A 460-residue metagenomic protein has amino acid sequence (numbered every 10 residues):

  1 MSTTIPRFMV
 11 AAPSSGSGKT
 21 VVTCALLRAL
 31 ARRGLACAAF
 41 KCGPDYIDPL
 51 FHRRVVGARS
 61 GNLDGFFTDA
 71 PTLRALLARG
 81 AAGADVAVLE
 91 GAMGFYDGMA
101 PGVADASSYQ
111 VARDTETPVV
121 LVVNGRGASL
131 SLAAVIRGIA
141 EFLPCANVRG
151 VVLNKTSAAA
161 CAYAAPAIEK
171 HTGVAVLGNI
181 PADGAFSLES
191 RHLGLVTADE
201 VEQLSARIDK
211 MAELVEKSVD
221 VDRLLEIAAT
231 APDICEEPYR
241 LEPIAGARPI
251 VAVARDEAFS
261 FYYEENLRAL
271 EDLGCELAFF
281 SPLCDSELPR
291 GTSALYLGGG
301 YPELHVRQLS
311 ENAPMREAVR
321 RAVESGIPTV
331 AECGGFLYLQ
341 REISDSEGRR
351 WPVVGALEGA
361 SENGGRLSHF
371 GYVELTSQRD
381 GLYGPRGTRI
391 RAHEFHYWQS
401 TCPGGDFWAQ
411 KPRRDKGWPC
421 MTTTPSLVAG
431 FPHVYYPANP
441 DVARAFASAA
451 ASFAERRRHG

Functional and structural regions predicted by a protein language model:
S2-T115, V119, V123-G150, A158-A162: ATP-dependent carboxylate-amine ligase catalytic core
T3-P6, I244-I250: A short, charged/proline- and glycine-enriched loop that marks the coil->beta-strand transition at the N-terminal
M9, V88-E90, V120, V152 (+3 more regions): Structural motif
K41-C42, V176-G184, E276-C284: Beta-strand->loop->alpha-helix junctions that form or flank phosphate-binding loops in nucleotide-handling enzymes
A112, K217, I244-A247, F259-E271 (+3 more regions): C-terminal and late-domain segments of enzyme folds
S129-P243: Internal gly/pro-rich beta-alpha loop/helix module that stabilizes soluble enzyme cofactors or their anionic handles
A247-A313, E317-E324: Phosphate-binding active sites in nucleotide-utilizing proteins
P302-G381: Cysteine-nucleophile active-site neighborhood
